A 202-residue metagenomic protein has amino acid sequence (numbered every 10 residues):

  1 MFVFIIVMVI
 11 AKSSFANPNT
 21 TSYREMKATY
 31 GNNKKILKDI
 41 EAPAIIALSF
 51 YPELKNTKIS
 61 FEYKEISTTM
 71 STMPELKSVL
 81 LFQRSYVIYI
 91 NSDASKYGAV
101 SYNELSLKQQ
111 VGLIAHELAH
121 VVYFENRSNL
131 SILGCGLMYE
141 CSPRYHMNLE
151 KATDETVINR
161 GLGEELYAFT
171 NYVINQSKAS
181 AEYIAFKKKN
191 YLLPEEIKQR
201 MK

Functional and structural regions predicted by a protein language model:
M1-M8: Sec-dependent N-terminal signal peptides
I10-L81: A metal-dependent hydrolase signature that marks the N-terminal structural subdomain at the beginning of catalytic folds
K34, K38, E104-Q109, P143-N148: Soluble non-cytosolic domains of exported or imported proteins
S71-L107, F124: Active-site scaffold of zinc-dependent metalloenzymes
G112-E125: Active-site recognition of the HExxH zinc-binding catalytic motif
Y123-K151: Post-HEXXH active-site segment of zinc metalloproteases
H146, N159-K202: Long, well-structured alpha-helical subdomains associated with metal-dependent extracellular/ecto-lumenal hydrolases
